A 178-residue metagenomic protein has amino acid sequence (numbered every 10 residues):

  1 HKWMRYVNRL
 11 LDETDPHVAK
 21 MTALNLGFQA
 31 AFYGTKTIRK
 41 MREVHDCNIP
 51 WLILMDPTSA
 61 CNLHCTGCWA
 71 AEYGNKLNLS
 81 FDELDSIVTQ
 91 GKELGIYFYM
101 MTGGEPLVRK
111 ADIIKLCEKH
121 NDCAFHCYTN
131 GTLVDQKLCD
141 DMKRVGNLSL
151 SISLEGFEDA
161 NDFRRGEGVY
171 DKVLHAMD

Functional and structural regions predicted by a protein language model:
K2-L54: N-terminal [4Fe-4S]-dependent radical SAM core
D12-A19, L26-Q29, C61-N62, I87 (+2 more regions): A broad, low-specificity signal for short, low-complexity segments enriched in glycine/proline and polar/charged
L24-A30, A71, Y97-Y99, N121-A124: N-terminal start-of-chain detector that recognizes signal peptides and the immediate post-cleavage beginning
R42-E43, I53, N75-K76, H126-C127 (+1 more regions): A generic structural signal for short
D46-N48, L52-D82: Canonical Radical SAM [4Fe-4S] cluster-binding loop centered on the CxxxCxxC motif and its immediate flanking residues
F81-M101, R109-D178: Radical SAM/AdoMet-radical enzyme domain recognition
